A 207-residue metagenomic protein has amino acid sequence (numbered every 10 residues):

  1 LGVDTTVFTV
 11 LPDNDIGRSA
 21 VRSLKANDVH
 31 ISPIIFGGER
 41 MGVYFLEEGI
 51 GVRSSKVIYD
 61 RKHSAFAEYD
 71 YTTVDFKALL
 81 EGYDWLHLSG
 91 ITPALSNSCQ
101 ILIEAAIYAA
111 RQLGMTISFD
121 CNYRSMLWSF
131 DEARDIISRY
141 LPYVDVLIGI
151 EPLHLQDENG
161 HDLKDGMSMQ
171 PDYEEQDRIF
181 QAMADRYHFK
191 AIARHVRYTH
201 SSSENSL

Functional and structural regions predicted by a protein language model:
D4-I91: Conserved N-terminal subdomain of the carbohydrate kinase-like
V7-T9, F119, R194: Structural beta-sheet core signal
K25, E104, Y108-Q112, L141: Anion (oxyanion) recognition and catalysis
K62, I91, N122-M126, P152 (+1 more regions): Active-site beta-loop-alpha junctions enriched in small/polar residues
W85-H87, S118, I148, A193: Structural motif
L113, L127-S206: Conserved phosphate/ATP/ADP-binding segment of small-molecule kinases
L113-C121: Short beta-strand/loop segments at the ligand-binding rim of alpha/beta enzyme cores
